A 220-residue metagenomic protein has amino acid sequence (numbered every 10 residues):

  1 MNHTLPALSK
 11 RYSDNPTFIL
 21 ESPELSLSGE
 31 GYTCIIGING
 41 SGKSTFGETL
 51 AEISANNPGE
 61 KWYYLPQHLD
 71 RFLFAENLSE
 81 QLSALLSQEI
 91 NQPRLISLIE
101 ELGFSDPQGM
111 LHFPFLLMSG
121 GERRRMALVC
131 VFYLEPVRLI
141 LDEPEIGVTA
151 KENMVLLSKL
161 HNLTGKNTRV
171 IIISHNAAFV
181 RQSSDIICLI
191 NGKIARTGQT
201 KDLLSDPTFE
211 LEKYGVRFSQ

Functional and structural regions predicted by a protein language model:
M1-L5, S9-P23: A short, flexible loop at the N-terminus of ABC-type nucleotide-binding domains that lies
S44-S87: ABC ATPase nucleotide-binding domain signature region
P114, E143-E145: Walker B catalytic motif
P114-M118, E122: Conserved ABC ATPase signature
L128: Hydrophobic anchor residue at the start of the ABC signature
I173-H175: H-loop/switch region of ABC-family ATPase nucleotide-binding domains
K193-R217: Conserved beta-strand-loop-alpha-helix hinge in the C-terminal portion of ABC ATPase nucleotide-binding domains
